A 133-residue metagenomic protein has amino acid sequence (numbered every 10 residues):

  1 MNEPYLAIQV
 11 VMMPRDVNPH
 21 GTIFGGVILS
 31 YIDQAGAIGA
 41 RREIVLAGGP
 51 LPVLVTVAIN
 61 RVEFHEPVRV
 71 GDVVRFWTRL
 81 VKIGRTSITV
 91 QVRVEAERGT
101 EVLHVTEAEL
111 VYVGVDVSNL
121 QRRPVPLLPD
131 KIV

Functional and structural regions predicted by a protein language model:
M1-A58, V113-V133: Hot-dog-fold acyl-thioester-processing enzymes
L6, R69-V73, V81-V133: HotDog/MaoC-like acyl-thioester-processing domains
M12-D16, I59-E66, A96-R98: Short, well-ordered turn and helix-capping elements at secondary-structure junctions
A37-W77, V81-I83, I88-T89, L103-A108: Hydrophobic beta-strand-centered segment that forms part of the acyl-chain substrate-binding groove
